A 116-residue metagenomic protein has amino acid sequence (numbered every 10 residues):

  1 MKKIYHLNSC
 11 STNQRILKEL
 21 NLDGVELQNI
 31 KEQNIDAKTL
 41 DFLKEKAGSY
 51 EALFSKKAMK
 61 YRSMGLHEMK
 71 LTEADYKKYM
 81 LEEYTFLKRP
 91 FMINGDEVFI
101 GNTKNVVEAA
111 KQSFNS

Functional and structural regions predicted by a protein language model:
M1-I30: Local sequence-structure signature of Cys/Sec-based thiol-disulfide redox active-site neighborhoods
Q33-S116: Thiol/selenol-based redox catalytic cores and closely related redox-interacting motifs
